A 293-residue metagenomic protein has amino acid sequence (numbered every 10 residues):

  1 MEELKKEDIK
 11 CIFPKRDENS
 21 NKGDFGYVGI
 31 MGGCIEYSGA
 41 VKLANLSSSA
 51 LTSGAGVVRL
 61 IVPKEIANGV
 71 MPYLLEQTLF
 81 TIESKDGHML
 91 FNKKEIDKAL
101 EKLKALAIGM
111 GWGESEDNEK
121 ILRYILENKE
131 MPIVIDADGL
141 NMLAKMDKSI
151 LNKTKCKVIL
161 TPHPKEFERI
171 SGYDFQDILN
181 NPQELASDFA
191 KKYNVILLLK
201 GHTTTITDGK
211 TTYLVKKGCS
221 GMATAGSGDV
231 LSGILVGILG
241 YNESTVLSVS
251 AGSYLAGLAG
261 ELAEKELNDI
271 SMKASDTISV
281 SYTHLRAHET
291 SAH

Functional and structural regions predicted by a protein language model:
M1-P132, N141-I159, P164-R286: Small-residue (G/A/S/T)-rich helix-start motifs and N-terminal tracts that mark the onset
A287-H293: A short, hydrophobic C-terminal helix/tail in secreted or cell-surface proteins
